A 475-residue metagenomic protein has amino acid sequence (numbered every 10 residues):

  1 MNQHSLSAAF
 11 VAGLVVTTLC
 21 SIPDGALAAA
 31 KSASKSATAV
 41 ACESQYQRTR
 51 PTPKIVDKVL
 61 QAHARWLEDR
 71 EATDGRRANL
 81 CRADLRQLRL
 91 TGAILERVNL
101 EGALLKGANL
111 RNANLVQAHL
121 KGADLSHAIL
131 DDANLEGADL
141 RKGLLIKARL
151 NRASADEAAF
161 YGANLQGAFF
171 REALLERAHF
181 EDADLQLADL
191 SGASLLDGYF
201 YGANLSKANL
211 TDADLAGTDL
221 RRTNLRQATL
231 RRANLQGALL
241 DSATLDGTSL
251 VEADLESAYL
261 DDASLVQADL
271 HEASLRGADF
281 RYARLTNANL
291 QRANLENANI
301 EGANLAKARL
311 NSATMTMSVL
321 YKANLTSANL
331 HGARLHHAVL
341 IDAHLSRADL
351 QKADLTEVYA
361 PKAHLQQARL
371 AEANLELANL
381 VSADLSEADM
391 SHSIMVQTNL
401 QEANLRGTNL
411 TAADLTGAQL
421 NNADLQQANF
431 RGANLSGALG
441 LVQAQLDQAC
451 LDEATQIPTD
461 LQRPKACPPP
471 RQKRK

Functional and structural regions predicted by a protein language model:
M1-A12: Bacterial N-terminal signal peptides that target proteins for export
T17-G25: C-terminal segment of classical bacterial N-terminal signal peptides
A26-A30: Boundary at the C-terminal end of the N-terminal hydrophobic targeting segment
Q45-D57, D69-R474: Tandem repeat scaffolds
H63: Active-site environment of non-heme Fe oxygenases that use a 2-His-1-carboxylate facial triad
